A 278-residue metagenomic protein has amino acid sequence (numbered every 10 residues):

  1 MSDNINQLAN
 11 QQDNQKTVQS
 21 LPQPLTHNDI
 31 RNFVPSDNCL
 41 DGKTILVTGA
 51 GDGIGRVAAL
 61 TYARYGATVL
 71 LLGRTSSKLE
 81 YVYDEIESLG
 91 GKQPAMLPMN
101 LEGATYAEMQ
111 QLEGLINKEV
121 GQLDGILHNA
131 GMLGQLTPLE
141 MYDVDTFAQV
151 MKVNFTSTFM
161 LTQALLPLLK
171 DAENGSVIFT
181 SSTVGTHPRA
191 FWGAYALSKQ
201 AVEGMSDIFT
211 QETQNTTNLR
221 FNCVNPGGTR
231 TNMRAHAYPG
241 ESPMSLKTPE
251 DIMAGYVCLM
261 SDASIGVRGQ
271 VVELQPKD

Functional and structural regions predicted by a protein language model:
L21-D29, L219, C223-V224, T231 (+1 more regions): C-terminal helical subdomain
K43, G91-K92, Q122-D124, L169-S182 (+2 more regions): Active-site loop of short-chain dehydrogenase/reductase
T44, G51-G53: Conserved glycine-rich cofactor-binding loop
A67-Y81: Conserved glycine-rich Rossmann-like NAD(P)H-binding loop of the short-chain dehydrogenase/reductase
L89-T105: Rossmann-fold cofactor-recognition segment
L112, T137-L139, D143-A148: Substrate-binding pocket helix/loop in short-chain dehydrogenase/reductase
V144, K170, S176-N215, G228: Catalytic loop of short-chain dehydrogenase/reductase
